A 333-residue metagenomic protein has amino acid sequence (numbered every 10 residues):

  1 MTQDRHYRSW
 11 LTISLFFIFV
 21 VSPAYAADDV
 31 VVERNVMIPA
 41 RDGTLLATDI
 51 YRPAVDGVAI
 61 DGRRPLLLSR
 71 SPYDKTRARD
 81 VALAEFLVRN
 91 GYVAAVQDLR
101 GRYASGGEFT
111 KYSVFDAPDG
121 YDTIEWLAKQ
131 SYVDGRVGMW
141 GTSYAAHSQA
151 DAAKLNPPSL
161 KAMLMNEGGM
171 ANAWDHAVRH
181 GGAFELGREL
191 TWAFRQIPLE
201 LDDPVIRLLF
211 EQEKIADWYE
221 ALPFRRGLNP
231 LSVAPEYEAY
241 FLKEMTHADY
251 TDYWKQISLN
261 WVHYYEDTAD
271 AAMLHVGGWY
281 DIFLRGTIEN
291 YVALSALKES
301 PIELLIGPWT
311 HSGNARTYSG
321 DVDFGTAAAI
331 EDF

Functional and structural regions predicted by a protein language model:
T2-L11: Bacterial N-terminal signal peptides that target proteins for export
W10-S22: Bacterial N-terminal signal peptides
A27-I60: N-terminal cap/lid segment of alpha/beta-hydrolase-fold proteins
D49, D56, M245-F333: C-terminal subdomain of alpha/beta-hydrolase-fold enzymes, centered on the catalytic histidine and its supporting
A54-K129, A177-V178, F184, A315-A328: Cap/lid segment of the alpha/beta-hydrolase catalytic domain
R89, K154-T268: Accessory cap/linker subdomain of secreted extracellular hydrolases
Y132-S143: Alpha/beta-hydrolase fold nucleophile elbow
G141-D151: Glycine-rich nucleophile elbow surrounding the catalytic serine of serine-hydrolase chemistry
